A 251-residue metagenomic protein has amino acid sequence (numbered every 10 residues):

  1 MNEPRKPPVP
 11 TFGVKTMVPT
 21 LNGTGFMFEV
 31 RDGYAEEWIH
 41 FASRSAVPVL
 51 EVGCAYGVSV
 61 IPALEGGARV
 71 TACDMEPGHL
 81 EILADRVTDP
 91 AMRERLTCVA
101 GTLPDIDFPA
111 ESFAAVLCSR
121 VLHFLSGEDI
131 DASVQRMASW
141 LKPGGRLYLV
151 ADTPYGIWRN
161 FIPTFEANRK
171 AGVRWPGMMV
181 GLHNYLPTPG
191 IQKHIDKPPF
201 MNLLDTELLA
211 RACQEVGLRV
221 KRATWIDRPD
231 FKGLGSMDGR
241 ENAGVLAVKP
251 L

Functional and structural regions predicted by a protein language model:
G25-A46: Conserved alpha-helix/loop element of class I SAM-dependent methyltransferases that forms part of the SAM/SAH-binding
A55: Conserved glycine-rich SAM-binding loop
V58, P62-D105: Class I SAM-dependent methyltransferase SAM/SAH-binding core
P104-V116: A short acidic, Gly/Pro-enriched loop at the edge of an enzyme's catalytic core that lines a small-molecule cofactor
C118-V121: A short beta-strand submotif of the Rossmann-like class I SAM-dependent methyltransferase core that lines
L125, K193-E207: Acceptor-substrate binding/catalytic loop of class I
D131-P143: A short glycine-rich, Lys/Arg-flanked "PGG" loop and its adjoining helix->strand segment in the class I
Y148-M178: Conserved class I S-adenosyl-L-methionine
